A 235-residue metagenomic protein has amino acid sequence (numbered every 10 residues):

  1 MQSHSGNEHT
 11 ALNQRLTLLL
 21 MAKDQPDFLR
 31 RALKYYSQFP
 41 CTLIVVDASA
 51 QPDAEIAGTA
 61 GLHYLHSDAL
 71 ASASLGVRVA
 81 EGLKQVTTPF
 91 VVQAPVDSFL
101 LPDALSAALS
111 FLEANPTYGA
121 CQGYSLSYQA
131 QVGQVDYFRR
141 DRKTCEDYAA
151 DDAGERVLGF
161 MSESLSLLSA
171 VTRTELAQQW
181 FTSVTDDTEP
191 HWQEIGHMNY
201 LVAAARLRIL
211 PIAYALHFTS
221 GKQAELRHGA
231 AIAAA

Functional and structural regions predicted by a protein language model:
D24-Q38: Short, well-formed alpha-helical segments that are part of the catalytic scaffolds of diverse glycosyltransferases
Y35-D68: Acidic donor-binding segment of Leloir-type glycosyltransferases
A69-Q85: Glycine-rich, basic loop-to-helix element that forms the pyrophosphate-binding segment of sugar-nucleotide handling
T88-F99: Short beta-strand-to-loop acidic/aromatic patch adjacent to the donor-nucleotide binding site
L105-Y137: Conserved donor NDP-sugar-binding/catalytic core segment of glycosyltransferases
Y124, R208-A215: Catalytic beta-strand/loop signature of glycosyltransferases that borders the donor
D141-S162: Short, flexible, basic/aromatic active-site loop/helix in glycosyltransferases
L176, W180, T188-P211: A short, conserved alpha-helix in the catalytic core of glycosyltransferases
